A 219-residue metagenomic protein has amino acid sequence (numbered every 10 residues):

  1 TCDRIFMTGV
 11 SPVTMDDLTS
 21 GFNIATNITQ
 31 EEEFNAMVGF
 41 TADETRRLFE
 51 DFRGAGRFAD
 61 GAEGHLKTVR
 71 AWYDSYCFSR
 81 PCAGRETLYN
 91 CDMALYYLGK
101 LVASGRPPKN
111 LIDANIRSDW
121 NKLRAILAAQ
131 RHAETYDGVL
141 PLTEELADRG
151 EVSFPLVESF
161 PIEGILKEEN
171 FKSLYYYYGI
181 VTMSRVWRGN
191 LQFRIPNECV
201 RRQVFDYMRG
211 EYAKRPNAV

Functional and structural regions predicted by a protein language model:
T1, T41, F171: Phosphate/oxyanion-binding active-site loops and adjacent basic polyanion-contact surfaces
T1-D3, A55-A59, T182: Secondary-structure transition/capping motifs at alpha-helix termini and the adjoining loop/turn into the next element
T1-G21: Sensor-1/coupling segment of RecA-like P-loop NTPase cores
T14-S20, I28-G99: Amphipathic alpha-helical segments of the small helical/lid subdomains adjacent to P-loop NTPase cores
A25, L88-V219: Extended alpha-helical interface modules used as scaffolds for assembling large macromolecular complexes
